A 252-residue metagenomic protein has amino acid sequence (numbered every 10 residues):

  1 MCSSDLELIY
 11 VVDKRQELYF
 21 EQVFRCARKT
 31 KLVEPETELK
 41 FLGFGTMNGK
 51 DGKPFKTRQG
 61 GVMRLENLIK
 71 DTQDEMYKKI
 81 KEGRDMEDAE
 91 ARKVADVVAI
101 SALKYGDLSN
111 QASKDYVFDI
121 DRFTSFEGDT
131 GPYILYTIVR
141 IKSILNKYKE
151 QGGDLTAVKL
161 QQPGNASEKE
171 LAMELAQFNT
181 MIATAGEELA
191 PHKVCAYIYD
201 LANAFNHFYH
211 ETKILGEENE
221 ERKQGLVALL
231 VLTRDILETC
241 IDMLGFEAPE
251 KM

Functional and structural regions predicted by a protein language model:
M1-M252: Non-catalytic interaction-recognition regions
